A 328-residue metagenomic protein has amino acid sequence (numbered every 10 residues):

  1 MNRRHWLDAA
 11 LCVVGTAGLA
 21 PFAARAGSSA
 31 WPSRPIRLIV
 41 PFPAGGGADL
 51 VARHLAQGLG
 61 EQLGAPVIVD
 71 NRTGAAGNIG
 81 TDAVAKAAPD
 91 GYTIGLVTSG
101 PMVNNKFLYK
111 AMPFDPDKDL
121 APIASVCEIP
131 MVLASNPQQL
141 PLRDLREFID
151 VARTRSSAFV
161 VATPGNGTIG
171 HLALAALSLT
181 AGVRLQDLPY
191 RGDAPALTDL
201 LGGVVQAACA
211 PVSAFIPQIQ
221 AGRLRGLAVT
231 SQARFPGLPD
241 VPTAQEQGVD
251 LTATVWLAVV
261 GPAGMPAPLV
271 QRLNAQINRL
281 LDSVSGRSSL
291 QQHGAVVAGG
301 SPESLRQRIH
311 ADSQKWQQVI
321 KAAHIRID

Functional and structural regions predicted by a protein language model:
H5-R25: N-terminal export signals
F22-R37, A88-T93, I149-F159, Q220-A221 (+2 more regions): Immediate post-signal peptide segment of exported/extracytoplasmic ligand-binding proteins
A26-K118, N166, V183-Q206, G299 (+1 more regions): N-terminal (or domain-start) structured segment
S33-P35, A267-D328: An extracytoplasmic/periplasmic, membrane-proximal ligand-sensing/linker region
A87-Y92, F107-P195, W256-S289: Hinge/capping helix and adjacent helix->loop/strand transition within the periplasmic-binding protein
L96-P101, N105, D193, A210-F215 (+3 more regions): Beta->alpha turn/N-cap motifs
E128, F215-D282, Q314: C-terminal lobe and pocket-closing loops of periplasmic/extracytoplasmic Venus-flytrap solute-binding proteins
A158-N166, G170-V241: Ligand-binding pocket segment of bilobal, Venus flytrap-like solute-binding proteins
